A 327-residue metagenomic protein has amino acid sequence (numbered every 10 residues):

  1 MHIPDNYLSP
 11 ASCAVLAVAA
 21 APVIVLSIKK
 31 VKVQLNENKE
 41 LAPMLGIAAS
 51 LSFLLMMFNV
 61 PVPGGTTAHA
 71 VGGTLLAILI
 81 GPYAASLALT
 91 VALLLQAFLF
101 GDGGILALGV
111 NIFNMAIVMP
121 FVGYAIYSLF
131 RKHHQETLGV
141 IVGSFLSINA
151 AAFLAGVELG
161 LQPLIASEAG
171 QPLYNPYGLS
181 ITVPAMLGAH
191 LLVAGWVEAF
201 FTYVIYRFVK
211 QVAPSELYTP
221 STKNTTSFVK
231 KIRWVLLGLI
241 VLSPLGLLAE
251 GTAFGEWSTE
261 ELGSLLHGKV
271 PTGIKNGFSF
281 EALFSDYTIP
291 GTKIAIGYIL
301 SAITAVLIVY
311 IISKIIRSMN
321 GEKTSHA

Functional and structural regions predicted by a protein language model:
M1, F280-I316: Individual transmembrane alpha-helix segments
H2-P10, A14, A19-L76: Hydrophobic transmembrane alpha-helices
V15-S27, L51-M56, Y124, S144-L159 (+3 more regions): Hydrophobic core segments of alpha-helical transmembrane domains in multi-pass membrane transport and ion-translocation
M56-M119: Alpha-helical membrane segments and adjacent membrane-interface helices in multi-pass membrane proteins
M115-G156: Short helix-perturbing small/polar motifs within transmembrane alpha-helices
S144, G160-K231: Glycine-rich ThDP/TPP pyrophosphate-binding loop and its adjacent helix/strand module within ThDP-dependent enzymes
A150-P172, G251-F284: Juxtamembrane non-transmembrane "cap" segments at the membrane-aqueous interface of multi-pass membrane proteins
Y203-T272: Internal helical hairpin/lid segments
